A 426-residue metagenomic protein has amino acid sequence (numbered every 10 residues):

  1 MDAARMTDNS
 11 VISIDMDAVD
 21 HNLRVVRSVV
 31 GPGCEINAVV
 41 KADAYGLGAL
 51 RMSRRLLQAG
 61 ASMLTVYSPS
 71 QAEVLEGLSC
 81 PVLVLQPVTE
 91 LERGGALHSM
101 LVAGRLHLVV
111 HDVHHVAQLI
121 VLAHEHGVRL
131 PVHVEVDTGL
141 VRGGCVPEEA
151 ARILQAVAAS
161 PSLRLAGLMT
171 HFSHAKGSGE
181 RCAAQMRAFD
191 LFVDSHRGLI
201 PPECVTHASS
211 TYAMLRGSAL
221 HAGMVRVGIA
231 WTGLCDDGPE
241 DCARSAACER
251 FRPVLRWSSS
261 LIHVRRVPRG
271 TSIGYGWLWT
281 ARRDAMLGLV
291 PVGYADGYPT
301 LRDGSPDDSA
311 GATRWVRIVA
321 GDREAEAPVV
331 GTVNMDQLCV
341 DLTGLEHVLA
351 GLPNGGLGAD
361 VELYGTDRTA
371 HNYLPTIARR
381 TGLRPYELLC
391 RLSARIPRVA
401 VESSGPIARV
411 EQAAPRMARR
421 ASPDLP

Functional and structural regions predicted by a protein language model:
D2-M16, D20, S28, Q71 (+3 more regions): Active-site anion/phosphate-binding pocket segments in diverse small-molecule metabolic enzymes
R5-M6, S10-S13, A18-H21, C34-H207 (+2 more regions): Active-site-proximal beta-alpha core segment in soluble small-molecule metabolic enzymes
R27-V30, C34: Basic, often amphipathic N-terminal segments
